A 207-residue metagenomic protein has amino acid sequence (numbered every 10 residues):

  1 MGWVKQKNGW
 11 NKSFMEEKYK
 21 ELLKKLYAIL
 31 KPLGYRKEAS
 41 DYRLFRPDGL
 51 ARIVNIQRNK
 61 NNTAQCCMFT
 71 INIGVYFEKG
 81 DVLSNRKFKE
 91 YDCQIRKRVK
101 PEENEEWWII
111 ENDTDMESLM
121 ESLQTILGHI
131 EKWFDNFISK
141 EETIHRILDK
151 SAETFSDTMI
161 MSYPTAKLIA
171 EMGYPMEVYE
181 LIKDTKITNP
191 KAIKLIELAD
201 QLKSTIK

Functional and structural regions predicted by a protein language model:
G2-E16, F45-K207: Intrinsically disordered, low-complexity regulatory regions enriched in serine/threonine/proline and acidic residues
E16-K37: Amphipathic alpha-helical segments
E21-L22, A39, G49, N55: A composition-biased, non-transmembrane "mature-region" signal
S40-L44: Acidic carboxylate-rich catalytic motifs and surrounding loops in phosphoryl-/glycosyl-chemistry enzymes
